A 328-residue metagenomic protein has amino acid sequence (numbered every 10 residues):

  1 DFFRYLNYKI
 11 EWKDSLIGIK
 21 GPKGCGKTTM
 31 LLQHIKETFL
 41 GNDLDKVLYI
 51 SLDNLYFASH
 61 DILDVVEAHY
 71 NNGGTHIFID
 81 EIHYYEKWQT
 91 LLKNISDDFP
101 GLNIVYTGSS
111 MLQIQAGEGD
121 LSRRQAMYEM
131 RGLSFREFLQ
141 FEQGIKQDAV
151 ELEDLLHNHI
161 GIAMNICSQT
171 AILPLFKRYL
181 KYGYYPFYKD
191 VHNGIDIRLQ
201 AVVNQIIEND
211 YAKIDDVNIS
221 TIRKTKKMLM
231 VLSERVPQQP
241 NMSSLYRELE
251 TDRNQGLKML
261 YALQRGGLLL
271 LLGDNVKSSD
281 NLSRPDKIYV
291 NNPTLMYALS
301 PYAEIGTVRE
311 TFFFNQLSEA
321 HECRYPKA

Functional and structural regions predicted by a protein language model:
D1-W12: Pre-Walker A adenine-sensing motif
I19: Hydrophobic anchor at the beta1->P-loop junction of P-loop NTPases
K23-G24: Walker A (P-loop) phosphate-binding loop of P-loop NTPases
K27-T28: Conserved lysine of the Walker
L44-G73: Short glycine-rich substrate-engagement loop in P-loop NTPases that contacts/grips substrate
F78, N103-S109, E129: Structural recognition of the conserved hydrophobic beta-strand(s) that form the central parallel beta-sheet of P-loop
G117-L229, S233: Interdomain motor-coupling "hinge/lid" segment immediately C-terminal to the ATP-binding subdomain of NTP-driven enzymes
K189-A328: Accessory nucleic acid-recognition modules appended to NTPase machines
